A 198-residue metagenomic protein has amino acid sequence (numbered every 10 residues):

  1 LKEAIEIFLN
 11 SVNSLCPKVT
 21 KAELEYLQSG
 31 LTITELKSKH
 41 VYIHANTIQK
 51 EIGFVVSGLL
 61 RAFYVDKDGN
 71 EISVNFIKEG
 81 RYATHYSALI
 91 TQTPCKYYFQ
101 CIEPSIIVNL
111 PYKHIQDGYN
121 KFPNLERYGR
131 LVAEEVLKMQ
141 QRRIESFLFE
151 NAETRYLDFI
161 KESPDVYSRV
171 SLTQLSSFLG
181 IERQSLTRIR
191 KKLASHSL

Functional and structural regions predicted by a protein language model:
L1-T32, A88: Cyclic nucleotide-binding regulatory module and flanking cytosolic helices
F8, V136-E145: Short, Lys/Arg-enriched N-terminal segment that forms or immediately precedes the first helix of a structured domain
T32, V41, L59-Y64, Y82 (+1 more regions): Short beta-strand segments in beta-sandwich/barrel cores
K39, K50-R61, D68, E79-G80: Glycine- and acidic-residue-biased ligand/ion/polar-headgroup-sensing regions
Y42-T47: Short phosphate-coordinating micro-motif centered on Lys-Gly-acidic
F63, H85-Y86, D117-G118, F159 (+1 more regions): Residues that scaffold the ATP/ADP-binding catalytic core of kinase and kinase-like folds
S73-R130: Cyclic-nucleotide recognition modules
E150-L198: Phosphate-/nucleic-acid-contacting segments
